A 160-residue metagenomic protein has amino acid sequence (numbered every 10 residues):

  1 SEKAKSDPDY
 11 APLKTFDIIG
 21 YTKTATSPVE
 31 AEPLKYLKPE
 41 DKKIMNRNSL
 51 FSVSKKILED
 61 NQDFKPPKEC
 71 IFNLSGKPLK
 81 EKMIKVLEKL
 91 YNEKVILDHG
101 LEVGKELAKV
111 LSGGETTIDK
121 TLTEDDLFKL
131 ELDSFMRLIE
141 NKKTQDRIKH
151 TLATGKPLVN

Functional and structural regions predicted by a protein language model:
E2-K23, S27, P33, P39-D41 (+1 more regions): Intrinsically disordered, low-complexity segments enriched in small/flexible residues
